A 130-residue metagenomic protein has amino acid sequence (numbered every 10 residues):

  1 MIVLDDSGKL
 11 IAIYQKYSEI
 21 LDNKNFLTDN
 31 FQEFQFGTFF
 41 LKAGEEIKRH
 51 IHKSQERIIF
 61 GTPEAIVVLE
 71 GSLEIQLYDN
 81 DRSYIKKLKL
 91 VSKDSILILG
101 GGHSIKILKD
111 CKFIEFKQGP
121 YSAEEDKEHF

Functional and structural regions predicted by a protein language model:
M1-T38: A short, N-terminal "cap"/entry segment at the start of jelly-roll beta-barrel domains of the cupin/DSBH fold
F39-F60: Conserved short histidine dyad/triad with adjacent acidic residue
A43, G61-Y78: Glycine- and acidic-residue-biased ligand/ion/polar-headgroup-sensing regions
R49, I75-Q76, L97-I98, G102-L108 (+1 more regions): Short beta-strand His + acidic residue motifs that chelate non-heme Fe in jelly-roll/DSBH and cupin folds
D79-G100: Short acidic-glycine-tyrosine-enriched beta hairpin
K106-F130: Double-stranded beta-helix
